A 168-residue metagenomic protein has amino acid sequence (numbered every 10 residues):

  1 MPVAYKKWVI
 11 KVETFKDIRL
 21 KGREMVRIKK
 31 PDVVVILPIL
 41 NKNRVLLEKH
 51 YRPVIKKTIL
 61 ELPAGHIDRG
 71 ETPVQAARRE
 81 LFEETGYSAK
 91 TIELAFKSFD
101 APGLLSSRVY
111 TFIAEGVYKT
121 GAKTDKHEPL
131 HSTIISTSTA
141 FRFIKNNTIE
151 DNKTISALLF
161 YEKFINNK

Functional and structural regions predicted by a protein language model:
M1-V35, L40-N41: Acidic, metal-coordinating catalytic segment for phosphate/diphosphate chemistry, firing primarily on the Nudix
P2-W8, V26, P53, S98-Y110: Acidic pyrophosphate-coordinating catalytic loop
V9-I18, T58, R108-Y110, H131: Short beta-strand micro-motifs in enzyme catalytic cores
D32-V35, L40, I67-N152: Unchanged
V33-A64: A glycine-rich, hydrophobic loop/mini-helix early in the fold
L60-P63, E83-T85, I155-F164: A general structural signal for short secondary-structure boundary/capping elements
F143-K168: Charge-rich, low-complexity linker and terminal segments
